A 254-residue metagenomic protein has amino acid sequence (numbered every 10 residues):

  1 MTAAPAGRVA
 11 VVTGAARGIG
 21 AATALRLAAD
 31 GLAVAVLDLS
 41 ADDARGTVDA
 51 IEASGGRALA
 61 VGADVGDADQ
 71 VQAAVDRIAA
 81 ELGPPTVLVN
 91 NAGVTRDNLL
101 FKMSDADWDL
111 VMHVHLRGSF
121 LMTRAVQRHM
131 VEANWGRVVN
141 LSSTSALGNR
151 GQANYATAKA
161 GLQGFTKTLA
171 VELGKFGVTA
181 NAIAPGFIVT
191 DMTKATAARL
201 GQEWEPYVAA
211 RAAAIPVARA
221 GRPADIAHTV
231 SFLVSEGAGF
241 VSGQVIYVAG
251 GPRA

Functional and structural regions predicted by a protein language model:
T2, S231, S242-A254: Short C-terminal tail/terminal secondary-structure segment of NAD(P)H-dependent dehydrogenase/reductase domains
A41-D42, G62-A73, D105, D225: The beta1-alpha1 cofactor-binding region of Rossmann-like NAD(H)/NADP(H)-dependent oxidoreductases
L99-L100, D107-M112, R211: Substrate-binding pocket helix/loop in short-chain dehydrogenase/reductase
M103, T144, N149-T157, T168: Active-site loop-to-helix junction immediately N-terminal to the catalytic Tyr of the SDR YXXXK motif in Rossmann-fold
T123, A158, T166: Active-site helix of classical SDR
G174, T179, V241-G243: Short, small/polar-rich loop/turn modules that mediate ligand/substrate recognition or access, typified
P185-A195: Short, flexible catalytic-loop segment of classical short-chain dehydrogenase/reductase
